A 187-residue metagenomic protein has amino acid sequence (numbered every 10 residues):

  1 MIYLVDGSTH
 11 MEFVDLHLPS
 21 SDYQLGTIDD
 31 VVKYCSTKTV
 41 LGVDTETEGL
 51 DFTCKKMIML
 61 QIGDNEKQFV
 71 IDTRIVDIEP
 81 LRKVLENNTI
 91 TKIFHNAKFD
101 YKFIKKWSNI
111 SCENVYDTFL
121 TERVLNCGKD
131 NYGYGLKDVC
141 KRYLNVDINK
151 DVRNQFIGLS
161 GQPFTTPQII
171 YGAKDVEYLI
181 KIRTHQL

Functional and structural regions predicted by a protein language model:
M1-L41, T45, T53: N-terminal accessory regions of nucleic-acid-interacting proteins
I2-D6, H10-S21, Q61-L187: Active-site-proximal helix-loop-helix substrate-binding element of RNase H-like nuclease domains
D29-V32, L50, P80-K83: Short, flexible, glycine/charge-rich loop motifs used to bind or transfer phosphoryl groups or to couple energy/partner
K38, K56-M57, T89-I90: Short, surface-exposed beta-edge/turn micro-motifs
T45-T47, T118: Ser/Thr-centric signal marking residues that sit in or immediately flank functional binding/regulatory motifs
T47-L50, V76: Short active-site-proximal "capping" loops at secondary-structure junctions
T53-G63: An N-terminal structural lobe/cap that precedes and organizes the functional/catalytic core across diverse proteins
